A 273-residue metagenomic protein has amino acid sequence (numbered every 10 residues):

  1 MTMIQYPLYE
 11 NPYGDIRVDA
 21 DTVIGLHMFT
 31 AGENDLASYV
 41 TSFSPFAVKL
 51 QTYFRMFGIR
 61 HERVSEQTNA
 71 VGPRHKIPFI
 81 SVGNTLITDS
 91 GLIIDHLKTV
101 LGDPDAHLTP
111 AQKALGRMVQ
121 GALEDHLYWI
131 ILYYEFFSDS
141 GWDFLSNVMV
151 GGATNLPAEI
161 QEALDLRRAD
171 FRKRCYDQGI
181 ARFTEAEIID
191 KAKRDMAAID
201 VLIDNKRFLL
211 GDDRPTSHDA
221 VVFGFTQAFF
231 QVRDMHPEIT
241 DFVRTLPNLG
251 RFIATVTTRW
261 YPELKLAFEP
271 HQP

Functional and structural regions predicted by a protein language model:
T2-E162, F230: GST-like domain detector, emphasizing the conserved glutathione-binding G-site in the N-terminal thioredoxin-like
S44, I87, A106-K113, R182-I189 (+3 more regions): Generic detection of long, well-ordered alpha-helical segments
K49-M56, H96, K191-L202, T255: Amphipathic alpha-helical segments that form well-ordered structural scaffolds and often line/cohere around active
M118, A122, L166-D170, T184 (+2 more regions): Catalytic cores of nucleic-acid editing and processing enzymes, centered on the cytidine/adenosine deaminase
W129-N248: GST-like fold's C-terminal all-alpha helical module
F229-P273: Long, positively charged, glycine-interspersed low-complexity recognition regions
